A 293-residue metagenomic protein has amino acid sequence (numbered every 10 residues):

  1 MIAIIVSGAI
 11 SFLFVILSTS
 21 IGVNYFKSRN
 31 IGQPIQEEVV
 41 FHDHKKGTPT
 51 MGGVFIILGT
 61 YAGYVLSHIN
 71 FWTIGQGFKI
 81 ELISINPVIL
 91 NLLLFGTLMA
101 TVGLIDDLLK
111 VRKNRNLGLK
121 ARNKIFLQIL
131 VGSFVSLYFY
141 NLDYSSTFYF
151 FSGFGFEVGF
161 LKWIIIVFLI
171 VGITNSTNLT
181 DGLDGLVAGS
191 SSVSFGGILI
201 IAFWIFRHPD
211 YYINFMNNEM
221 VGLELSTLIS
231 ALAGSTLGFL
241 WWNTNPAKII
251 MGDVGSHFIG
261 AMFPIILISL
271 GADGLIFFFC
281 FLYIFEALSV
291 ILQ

Functional and structural regions predicted by a protein language model:
M1-L288: "…together with the soluble PPM/PP2C metallo-phosphatase catalytic core" -> "…together with the soluble PPM/PP2C
I291: Divalent-cation-assisted or electrostatically stabilized phosphate/pyrophosphate-binding catalytic cores
